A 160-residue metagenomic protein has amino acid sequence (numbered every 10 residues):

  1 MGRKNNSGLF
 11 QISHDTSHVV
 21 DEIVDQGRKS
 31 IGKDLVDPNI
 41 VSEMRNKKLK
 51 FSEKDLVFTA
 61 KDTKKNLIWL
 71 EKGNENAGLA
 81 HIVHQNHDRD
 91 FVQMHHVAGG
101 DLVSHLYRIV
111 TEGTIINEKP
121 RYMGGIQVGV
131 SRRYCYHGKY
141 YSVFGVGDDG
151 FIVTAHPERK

Functional and structural regions predicted by a protein language model:
M1-K160: Ribonuclease/tRNase effector modules and their secretory precursors
